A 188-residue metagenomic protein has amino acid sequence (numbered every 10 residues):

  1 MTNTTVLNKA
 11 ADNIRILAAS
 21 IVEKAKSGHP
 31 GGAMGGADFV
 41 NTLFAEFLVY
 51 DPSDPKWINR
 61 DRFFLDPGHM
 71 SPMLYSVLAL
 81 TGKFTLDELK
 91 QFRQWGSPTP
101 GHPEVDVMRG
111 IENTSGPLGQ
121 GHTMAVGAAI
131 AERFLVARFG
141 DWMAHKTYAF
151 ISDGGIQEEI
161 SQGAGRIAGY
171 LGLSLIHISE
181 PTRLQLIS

Functional and structural regions predicted by a protein language model:
M1-N8: Basic/polar N-terminal segments that are highly enriched at the extreme N-terminus, encompassing both cleavable
T2, E23-K24, I111-E112: Short coil/turn segments at secondary-structure junctions
A11-S27, S179: N-terminal capping segment at the start of a domain
L17, D38, Q185: Active-site phosphate/pyrophosphate-handling residues
P30-A33: Conserved phosphate/pyrophosphate-binding and hydrolysis machinery centered on Walker-type P-loop NTPases, extending
G35-L171: Cofactor-binding active-site loop characterized by glycine-rich and histidine/acidic residues
I176-S188: Single conserved hydrophobic/aromatic residue that forms the stacking wall/gate of nucleotide- or nucleobase-binding
